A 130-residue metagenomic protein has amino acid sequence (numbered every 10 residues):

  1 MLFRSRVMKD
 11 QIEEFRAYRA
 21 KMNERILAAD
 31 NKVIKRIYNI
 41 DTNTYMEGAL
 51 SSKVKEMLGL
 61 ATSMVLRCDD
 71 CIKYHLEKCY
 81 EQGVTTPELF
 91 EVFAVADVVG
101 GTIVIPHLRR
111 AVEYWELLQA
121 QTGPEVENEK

Functional and structural regions predicted by a protein language model:
R4-V54, V104-K130: Acidic, glycine/proline-rich low-complexity segments that act as flexible tails and inter-domain linkers
I34, Y74-T86: Iron-sulfur (Fe-S) cluster-binding segments and ferredoxin-like electron-carrier domains, especially [2Fe-2S]
T42, G59, L76-Y80, F93: Amphipathic alpha-helical segments within well-ordered protein domains
V54-S63, V92-V98: Alpha-helical scaffold segments that form or flank carboxylate-/histidine-based iron centers
L58, T62-Y74: Short, thiol/selenol-centered motifs that function as redox-active sites or metal-ligating centers
C68, V98-P106: Amphipathic C-terminal alpha-helical segment
